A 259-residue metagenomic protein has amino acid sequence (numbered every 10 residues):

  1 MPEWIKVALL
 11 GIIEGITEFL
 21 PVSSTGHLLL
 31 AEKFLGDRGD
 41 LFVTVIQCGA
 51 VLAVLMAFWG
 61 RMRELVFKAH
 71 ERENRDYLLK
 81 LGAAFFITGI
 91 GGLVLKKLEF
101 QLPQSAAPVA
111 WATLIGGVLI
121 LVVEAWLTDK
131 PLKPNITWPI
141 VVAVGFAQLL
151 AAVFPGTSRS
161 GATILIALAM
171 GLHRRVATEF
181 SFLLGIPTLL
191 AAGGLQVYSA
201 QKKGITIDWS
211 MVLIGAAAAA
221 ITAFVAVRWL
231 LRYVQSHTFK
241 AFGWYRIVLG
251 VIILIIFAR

Functional and structural regions predicted by a protein language model:
M1-R259: Multi-pass membrane proteins that catalyze or facilitate reactions on polyprenyl-/lipid-phosphate substrates and their
